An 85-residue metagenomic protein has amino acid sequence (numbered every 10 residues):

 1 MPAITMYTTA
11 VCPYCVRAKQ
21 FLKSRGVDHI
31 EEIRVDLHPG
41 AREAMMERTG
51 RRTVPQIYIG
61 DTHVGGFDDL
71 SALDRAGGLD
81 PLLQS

Functional and structural regions predicted by a protein language model:
M1-H29: Local sequence-structure signature of Cys/Sec-based thiol-disulfide redox active-site neighborhoods
A3, Y14, Q56, G66-D69: Residue-level recognition of specific faces of alpha-helices
M6, M45-M46: Methionine-biased hydrophobic packing positions in alpha-helices, especially within tandem helical repeat solenoids
Q20, E47, D80: Chalcogenol-based redox active-site neighborhoods
S24-V27, R51, V64: Alpha-helix termination/capping residues and helix-transition junctions
D28-R42: Thiol-based oxidoreductase modules, predominantly thioredoxin-like and allied folds used for disulfide exchange
E47-T53: Thiol/disulfide oxidoreductase modules built on the thioredoxin-like
I59-S85: Non-catalytic, surface beta->alpha helical segment in thiol-disulfide oxidoreductase systems
